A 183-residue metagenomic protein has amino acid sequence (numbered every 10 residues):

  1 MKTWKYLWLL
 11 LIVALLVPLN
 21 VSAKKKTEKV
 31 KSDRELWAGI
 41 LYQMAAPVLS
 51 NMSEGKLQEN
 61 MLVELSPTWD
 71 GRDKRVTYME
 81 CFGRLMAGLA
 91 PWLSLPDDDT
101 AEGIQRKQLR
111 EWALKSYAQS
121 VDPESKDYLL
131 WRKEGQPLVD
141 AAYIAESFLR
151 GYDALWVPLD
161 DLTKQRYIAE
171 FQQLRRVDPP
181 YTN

Functional and structural regions predicted by a protein language model:
M1-W8: Bacterial N-terminal signal peptides that target proteins for export
W8-P18: Bacterial N-terminal signal peptides
N20-S22: Sec/Tat signal peptide C-region and signal peptidase I cleavage site
K24-E80, E111-K115: Low-complexity, Ser/Thr/Pro/Gly-enriched N-terminal "stalk/linker" regions
Y78, L89-W92, R106-N183: Aromatic-lined, polymer-binding surfaces characteristic of secreted/periplasmic polysaccharide-degrading enzymes
D99-K107: HEAT/armadillo-like alpha-solenoid scaffolds in large eukaryotic assembly and transport factors
